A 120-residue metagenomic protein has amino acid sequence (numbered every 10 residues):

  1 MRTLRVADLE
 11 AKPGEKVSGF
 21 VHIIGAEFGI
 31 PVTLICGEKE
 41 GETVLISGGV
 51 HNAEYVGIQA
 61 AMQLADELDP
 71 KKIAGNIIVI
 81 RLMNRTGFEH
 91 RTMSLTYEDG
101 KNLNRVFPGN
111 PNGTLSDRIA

Functional and structural regions predicted by a protein language model:
M1-A120: Structured catalytic-domain cores with a bias toward divalent-metal coordination
